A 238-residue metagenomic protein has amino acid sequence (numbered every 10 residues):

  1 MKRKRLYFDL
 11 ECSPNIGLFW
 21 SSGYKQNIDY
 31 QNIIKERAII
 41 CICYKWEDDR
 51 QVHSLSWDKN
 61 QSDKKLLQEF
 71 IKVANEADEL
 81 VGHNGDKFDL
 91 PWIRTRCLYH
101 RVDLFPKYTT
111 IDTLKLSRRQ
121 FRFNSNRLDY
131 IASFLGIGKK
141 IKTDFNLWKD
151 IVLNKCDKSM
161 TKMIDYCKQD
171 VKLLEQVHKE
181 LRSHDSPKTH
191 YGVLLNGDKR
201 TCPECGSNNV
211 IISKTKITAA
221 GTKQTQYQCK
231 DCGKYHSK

Functional and structural regions predicted by a protein language model:
M1-A74: Conserved RNase H-like, two-metal-ion catalytic cores of nucleic-acid enzymes
R3, E36-H53, E79-P187: Metal-dependent phosphoesterase core characteristic of DEDDh/y 3'-5' exonuclease domains
K188-V193: Short, intrinsically disordered terminal segments enriched in charged and Pro/Gly residues
G197-R200, Q226: Residues immediately within or flanking Cys/His clusters that coordinate Zn2+ in small zinc-binding modules
P203-S207, D231: Short, cysteine/histidine-rich loop/knuckle motifs that typically chelate Zn2+
S207-S213, S237: Short functional micro-motifs and their immediate structural scaffolds
T215-Y227: Short linker/helix segments within small regulatory modules
Q226-K238: Short metal-binding segments enriched for Cys and/or His
